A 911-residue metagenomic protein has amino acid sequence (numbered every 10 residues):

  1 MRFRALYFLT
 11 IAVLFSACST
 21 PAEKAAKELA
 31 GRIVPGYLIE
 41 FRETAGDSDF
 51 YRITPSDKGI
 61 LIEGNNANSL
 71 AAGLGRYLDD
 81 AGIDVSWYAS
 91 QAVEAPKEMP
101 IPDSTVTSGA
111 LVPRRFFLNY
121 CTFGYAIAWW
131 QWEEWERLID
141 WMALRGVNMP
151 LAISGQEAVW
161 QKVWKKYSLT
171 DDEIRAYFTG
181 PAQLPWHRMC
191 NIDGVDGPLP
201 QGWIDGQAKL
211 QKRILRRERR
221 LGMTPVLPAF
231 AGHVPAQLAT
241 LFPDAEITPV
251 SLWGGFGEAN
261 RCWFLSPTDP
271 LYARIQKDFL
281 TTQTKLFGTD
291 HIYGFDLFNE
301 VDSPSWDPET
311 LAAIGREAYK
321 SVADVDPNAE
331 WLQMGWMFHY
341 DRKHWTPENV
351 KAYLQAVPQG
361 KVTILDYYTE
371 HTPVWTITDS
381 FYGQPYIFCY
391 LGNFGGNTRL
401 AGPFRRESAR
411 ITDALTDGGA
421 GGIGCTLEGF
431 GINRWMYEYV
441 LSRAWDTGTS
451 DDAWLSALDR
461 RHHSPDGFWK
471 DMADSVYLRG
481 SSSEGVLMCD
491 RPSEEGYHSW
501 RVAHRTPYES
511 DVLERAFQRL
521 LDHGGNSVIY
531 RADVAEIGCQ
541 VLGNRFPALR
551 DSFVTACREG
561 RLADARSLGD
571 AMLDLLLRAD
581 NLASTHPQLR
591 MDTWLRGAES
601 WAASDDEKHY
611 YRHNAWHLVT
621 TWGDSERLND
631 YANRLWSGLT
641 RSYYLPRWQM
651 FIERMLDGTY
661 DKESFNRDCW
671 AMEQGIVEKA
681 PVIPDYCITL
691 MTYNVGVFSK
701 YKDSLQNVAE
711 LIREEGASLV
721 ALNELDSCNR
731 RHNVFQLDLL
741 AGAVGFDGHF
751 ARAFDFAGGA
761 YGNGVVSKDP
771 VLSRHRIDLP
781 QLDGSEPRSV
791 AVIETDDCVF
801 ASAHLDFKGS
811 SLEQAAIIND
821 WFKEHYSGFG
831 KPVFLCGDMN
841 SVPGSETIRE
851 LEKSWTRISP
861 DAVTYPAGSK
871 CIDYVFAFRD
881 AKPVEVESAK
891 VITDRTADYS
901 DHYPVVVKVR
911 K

Functional and structural regions predicted by a protein language model:
M1-E23: Bacterial Sec-dependent N-terminal signal peptides
S19-V112: Contiguous, structured surface segment used for ligand recognition
G36, D84-V85, V93-M99, L118-T122 (+14 more regions): Catalytic-core regions of glycoside hydrolase
Q131-W141, D278-T282, R405-D413, K702-I712: Short, acidic/polar
W636-P684: Extended, compositionally biased alpha-helical segments that mediate assembly or anchoring
D685-E715, L719, R731, G742-A743 (+2 more regions): Active-site regions of metal-assisted phosphoester/phosphodiester hydrolases, unifying DNase/endonuclease modules
D726-D738: Membrane-embedded segments
